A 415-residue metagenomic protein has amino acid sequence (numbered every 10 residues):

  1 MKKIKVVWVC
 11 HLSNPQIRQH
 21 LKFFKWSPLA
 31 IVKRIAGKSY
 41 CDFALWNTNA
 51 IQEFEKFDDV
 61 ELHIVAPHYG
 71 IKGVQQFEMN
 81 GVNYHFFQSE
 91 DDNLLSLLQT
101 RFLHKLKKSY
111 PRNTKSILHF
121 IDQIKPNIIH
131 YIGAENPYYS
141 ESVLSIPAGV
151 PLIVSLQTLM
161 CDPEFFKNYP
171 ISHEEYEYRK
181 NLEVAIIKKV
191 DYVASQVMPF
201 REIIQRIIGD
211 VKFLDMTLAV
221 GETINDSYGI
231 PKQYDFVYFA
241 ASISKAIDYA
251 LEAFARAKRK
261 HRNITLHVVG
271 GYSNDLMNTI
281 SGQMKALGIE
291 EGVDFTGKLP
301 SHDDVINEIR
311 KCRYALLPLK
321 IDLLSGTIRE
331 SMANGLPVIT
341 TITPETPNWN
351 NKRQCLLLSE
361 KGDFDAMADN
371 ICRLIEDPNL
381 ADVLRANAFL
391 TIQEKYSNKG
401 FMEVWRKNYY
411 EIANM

Functional and structural regions predicted by a protein language model:
M1-Q76, V82: N-terminal subdomain of nucleotide-sugar transferases
V6-C10, I128, S145-F165, A194: Active-site proximal beta-strand in glycosyltransferases
V7-V9, A194, S227-K245, L251-F254 (+2 more regions): Conserved donor-binding/catalytic core segment of Leloir-type glycosyltransferases
N49-A50, M160, H173-V193: Membrane-proximal helix-turn-helix segments that form the acceptor-binding/catalytic region of lipid-linked
N278-L299: Nucleotide-activated donor-binding/catalytic signature segment of Leloir-type glycosyltransferases, i.e., the conserved
K320: Aromatic "clamp/platform" in nucleotide-sugar-dependent glycosyltransferases that forms part of the donor/acceptor
P337-T340: Short hydrophobic beta-strand element within catalytic cores of glycosyltransferases and related nucleotide-activated
K352, L356-F364, R373-N379: Conserved acidic donor-binding segment of nucleotide-sugar-dependent glycosyltransferases
